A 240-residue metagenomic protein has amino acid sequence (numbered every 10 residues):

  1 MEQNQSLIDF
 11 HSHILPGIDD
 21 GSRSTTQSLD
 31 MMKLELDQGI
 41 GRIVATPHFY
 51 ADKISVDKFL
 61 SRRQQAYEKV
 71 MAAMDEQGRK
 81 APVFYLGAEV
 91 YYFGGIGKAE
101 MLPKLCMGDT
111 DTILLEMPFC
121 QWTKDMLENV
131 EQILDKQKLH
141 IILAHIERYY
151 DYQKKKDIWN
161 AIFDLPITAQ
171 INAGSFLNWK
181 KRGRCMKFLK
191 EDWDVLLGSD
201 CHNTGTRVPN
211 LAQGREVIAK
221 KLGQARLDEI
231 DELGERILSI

Functional and structural regions predicted by a protein language model:
M1-K80: An N-terminally biased module of ancient metal coordination in phosphate/nucleic-acid-related enzymes
I8-F10, V44-T46, Y85-A88, I142-A144 (+2 more regions): Active-site neighborhood of phospho(di)ester-bond hydrolases with catalytic His/Asp-centered motifs
H13, F49, V90-Y91, P118 (+3 more regions): Catalytic metal-binding/acid-base residues of hydrolase active sites
L36, D135, L189-K190: Non-catalytic positions within long, well-ordered alpha-helices that form the structural scaffold/packing of enzyme
H48, W193-P209: Short acidic/histidine-rich active-site segments
I54-Q170: Extended substrate/RNA-proximal surfaces in nucleic-acid metabolism proteins
L177-K181, T204-P209, L238: Short active-site-adjacent structural elements
L211-I240: Mid-to-C-terminal alpha-helical segments outside catalytic/metal-binding sites
